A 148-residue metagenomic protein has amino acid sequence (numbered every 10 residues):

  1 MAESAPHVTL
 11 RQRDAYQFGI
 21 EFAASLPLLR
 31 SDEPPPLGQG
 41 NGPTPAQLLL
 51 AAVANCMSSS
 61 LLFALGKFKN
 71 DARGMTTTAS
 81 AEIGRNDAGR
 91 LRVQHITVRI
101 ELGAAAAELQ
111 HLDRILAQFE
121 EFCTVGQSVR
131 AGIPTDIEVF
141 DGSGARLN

Functional and structural regions predicted by a protein language model:
M1-A51, S59-N148: Extended beta-strand/beta-hairpin segments
